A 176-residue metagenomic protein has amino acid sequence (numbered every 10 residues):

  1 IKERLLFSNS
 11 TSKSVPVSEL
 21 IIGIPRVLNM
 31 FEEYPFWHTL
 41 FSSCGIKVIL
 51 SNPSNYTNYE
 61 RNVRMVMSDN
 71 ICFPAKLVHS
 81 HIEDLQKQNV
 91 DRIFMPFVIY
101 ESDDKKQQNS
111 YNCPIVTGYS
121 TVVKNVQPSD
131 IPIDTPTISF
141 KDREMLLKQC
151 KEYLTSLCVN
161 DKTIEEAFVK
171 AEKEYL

Functional and structural regions predicted by a protein language model:
I1-L176: An N-terminal assembly and electron-transfer interface module characteristic of large anaerobic redox and radical
